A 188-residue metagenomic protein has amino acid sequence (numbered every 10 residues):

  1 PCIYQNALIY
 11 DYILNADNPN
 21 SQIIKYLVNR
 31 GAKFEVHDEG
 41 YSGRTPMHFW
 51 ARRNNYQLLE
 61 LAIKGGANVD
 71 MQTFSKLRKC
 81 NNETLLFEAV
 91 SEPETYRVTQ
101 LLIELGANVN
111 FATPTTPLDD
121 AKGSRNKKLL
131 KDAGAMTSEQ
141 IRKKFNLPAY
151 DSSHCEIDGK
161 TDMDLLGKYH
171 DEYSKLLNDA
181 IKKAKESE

Functional and structural regions predicted by a protein language model:
P1, K25-F34, E60-V69, Q100-N108 (+1 more regions): Ankyrin repeat domain, specifically the short helix-to-loop turn at the C-terminus of the second helix of each repeat
P1-N15, V36-F49, Q72-V90, F111-D120 (+1 more regions): Ankyrin-repeat boundary/"N-cap" motif
Y4, Y10, L14, I24-K25 (+4 more regions): Residues marking helix boundaries in flexible regions
A16-P19, N54, P93-E94, R125: Ankyrin-repeat intra-repeat helix-capping/turn positions
Y96, V109-F111: Substrate-binding/catalytic groove segments of enzymes that remodel or degrade extracellular structural polymers
E104-L105, D119-E188: Ankyrin-repeat-protein effector appendages
